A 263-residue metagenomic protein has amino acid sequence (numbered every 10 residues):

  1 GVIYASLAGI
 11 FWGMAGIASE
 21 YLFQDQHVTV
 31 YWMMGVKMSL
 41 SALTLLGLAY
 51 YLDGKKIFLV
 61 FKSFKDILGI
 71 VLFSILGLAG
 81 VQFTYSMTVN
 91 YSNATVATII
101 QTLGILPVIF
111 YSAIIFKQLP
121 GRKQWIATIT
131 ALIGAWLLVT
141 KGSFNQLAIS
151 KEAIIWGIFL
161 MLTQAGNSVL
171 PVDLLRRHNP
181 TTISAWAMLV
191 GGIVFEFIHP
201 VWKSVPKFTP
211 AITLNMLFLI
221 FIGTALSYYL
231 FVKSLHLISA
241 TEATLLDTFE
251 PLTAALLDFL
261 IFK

Functional and structural regions predicted by a protein language model:
G1-G35, Q146-D173, I193: Glycine-/small-residue-enriched transmembrane alpha-helix faces in small-molecule transporters and effluxers
V2-S6, S63-L72, P120-L132, A153 (+1 more regions): Cytoplasmic-side transmembrane-helix entry/capping segments in multi-pass membrane proteins
G9, V36, L78, Q82 (+3 more regions): Helix-helix packing/entry segments at the starts of transmembrane helices
I17-V30, K56-V60, M87-N90, V139-E152 (+3 more regions): Membrane-interface helix termini and inter-helical loops of multi-pass transporters
L22, M33, T88, I114-P120 (+5 more regions): Hydrophobic/aromatic residues within transmembrane alpha-helices of multi-pass small-molecule transporters
Q26-G80, P107, Y111, T163-L170 (+2 more regions): Transmembrane alpha-helices of multi-pass small-molecule transport proteins
L45, Y111, P120-G142, F195 (+2 more regions): Hydrophobic transmembrane alpha-helices of multi-pass small-molecule transport proteins
Y50-T95, Q101, L137, I220-I238: Specific transmembrane alpha-helical segments of multi-pass solute transporters/efflux pumps, especially DMT/EamA
